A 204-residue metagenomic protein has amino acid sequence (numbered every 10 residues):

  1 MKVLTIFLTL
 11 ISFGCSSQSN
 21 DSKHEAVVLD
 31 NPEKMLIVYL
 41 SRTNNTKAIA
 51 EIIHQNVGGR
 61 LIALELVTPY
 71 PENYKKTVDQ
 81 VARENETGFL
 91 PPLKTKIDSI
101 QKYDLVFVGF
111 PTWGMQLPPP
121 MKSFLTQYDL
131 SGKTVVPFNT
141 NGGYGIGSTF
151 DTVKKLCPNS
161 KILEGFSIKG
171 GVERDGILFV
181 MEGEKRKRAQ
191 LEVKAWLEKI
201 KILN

Functional and structural regions predicted by a protein language model:
T5-M35, L40-E65, E86-F110, G114-N204: FMN-binding flavodoxin-like domain, especially the glycine-rich phosphate-binding loop
V67-E86, L178: N-terminal beta-loop-helix "entrance" segment that forms/cooperates in small-molecule cofactor or anionic ligand
